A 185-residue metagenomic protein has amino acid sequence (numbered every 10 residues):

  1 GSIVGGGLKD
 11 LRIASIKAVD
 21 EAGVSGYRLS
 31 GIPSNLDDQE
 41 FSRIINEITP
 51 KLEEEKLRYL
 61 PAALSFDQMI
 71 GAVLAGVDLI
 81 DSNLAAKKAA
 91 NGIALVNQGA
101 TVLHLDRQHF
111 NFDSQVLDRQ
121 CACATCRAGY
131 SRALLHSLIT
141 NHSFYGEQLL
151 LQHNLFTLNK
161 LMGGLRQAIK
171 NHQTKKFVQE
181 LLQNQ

Functional and structural regions predicted by a protein language model:
G1-D118: Glycine-rich phosphate/ribose-binding loops and adjacent secondary-structure elements that form binding surfaces
D118-Q185: C-terminal extensions of enzymes
